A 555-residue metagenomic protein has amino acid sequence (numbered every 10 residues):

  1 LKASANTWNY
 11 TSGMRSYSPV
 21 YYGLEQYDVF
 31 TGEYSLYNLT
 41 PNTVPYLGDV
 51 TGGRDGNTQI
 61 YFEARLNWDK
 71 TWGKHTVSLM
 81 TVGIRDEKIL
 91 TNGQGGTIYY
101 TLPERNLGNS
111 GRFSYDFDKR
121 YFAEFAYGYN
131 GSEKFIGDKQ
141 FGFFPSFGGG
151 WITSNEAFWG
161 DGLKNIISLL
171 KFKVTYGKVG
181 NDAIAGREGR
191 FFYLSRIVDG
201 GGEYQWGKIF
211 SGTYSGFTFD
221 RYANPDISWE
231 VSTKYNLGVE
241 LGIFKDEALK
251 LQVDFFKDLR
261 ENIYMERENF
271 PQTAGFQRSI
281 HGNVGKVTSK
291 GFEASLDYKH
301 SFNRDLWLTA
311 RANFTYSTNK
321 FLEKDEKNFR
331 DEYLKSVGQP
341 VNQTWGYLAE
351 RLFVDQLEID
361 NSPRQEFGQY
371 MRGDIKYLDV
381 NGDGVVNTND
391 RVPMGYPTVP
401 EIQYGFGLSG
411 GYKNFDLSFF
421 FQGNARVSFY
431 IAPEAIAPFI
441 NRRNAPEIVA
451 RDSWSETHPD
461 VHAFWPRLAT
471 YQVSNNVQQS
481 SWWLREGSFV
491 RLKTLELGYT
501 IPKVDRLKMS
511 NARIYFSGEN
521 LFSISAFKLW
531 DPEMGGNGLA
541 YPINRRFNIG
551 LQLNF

Functional and structural regions predicted by a protein language model:
L1, S12-M14, T71-V77, R120 (+7 more regions): Short loop/turn motifs that connect adjacent beta-strands in outer-membrane beta-barrel proteins
L1-E63, N67, T76-S78, G83-E104 (+5 more regions): Surface-exposed, low-complexity loop segments enriched in small/polar and acidic residues
A3-T11, G83-T91, Y129-E133, T153-N155 (+10 more regions): Transmembrane beta-strands of outer-membrane beta-barrel pores
T31, N424-I514, G518: Extracytoplasmic gating/loop element in the C-terminal half of outer-membrane beta-barrel translocons and assembly
N92, G160-V231, Y235, A248-K250 (+1 more regions): Solvent-exposed loop/turn elements at secondary-structure boundaries
L102, T153, D199-K250, S279-N303 (+3 more regions): Outer-membrane beta-barrel signature, preferentially recognizing the C-terminal barrel domain of Gram-negative
H281-S289, E332-I359, S453, H458-F464 (+2 more regions): C-terminal beta-signal and terminal closure region of outer-membrane beta-barrel proteins
G282, K299-T398, E456-H458: Conserved small-residue
